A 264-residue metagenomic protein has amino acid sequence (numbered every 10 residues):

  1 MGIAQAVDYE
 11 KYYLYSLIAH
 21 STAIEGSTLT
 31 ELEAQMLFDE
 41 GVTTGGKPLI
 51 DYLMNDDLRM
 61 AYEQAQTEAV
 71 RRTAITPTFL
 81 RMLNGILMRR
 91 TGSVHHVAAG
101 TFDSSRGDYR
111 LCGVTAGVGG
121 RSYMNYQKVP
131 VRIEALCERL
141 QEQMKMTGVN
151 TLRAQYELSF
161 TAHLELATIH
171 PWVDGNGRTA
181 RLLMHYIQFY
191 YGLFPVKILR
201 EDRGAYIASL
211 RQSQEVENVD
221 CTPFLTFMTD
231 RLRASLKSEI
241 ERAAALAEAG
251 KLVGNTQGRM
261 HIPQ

Functional and structural regions predicted by a protein language model:
M1-D174, R178-Q264: FIC/Doc superfamily catalytic core
